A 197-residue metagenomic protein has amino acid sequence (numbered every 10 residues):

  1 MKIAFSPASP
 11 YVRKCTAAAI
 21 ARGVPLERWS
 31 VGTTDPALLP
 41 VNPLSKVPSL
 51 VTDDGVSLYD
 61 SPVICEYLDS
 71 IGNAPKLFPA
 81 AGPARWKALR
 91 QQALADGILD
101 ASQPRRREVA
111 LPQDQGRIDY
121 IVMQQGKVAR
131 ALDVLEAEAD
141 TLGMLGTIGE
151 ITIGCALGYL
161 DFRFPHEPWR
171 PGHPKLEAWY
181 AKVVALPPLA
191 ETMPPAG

Functional and structural regions predicted by a protein language model:
M1-I118: GST-like domain detector, emphasizing the conserved glutathione-binding G-site in the N-terminal thioredoxin-like
C65, D69, L89-Q92, L132 (+2 more regions): Non-transmembrane alpha-helical segments in soluble domains of secreted/periplasmic/extracellular proteins
D69-N73, R107, D161, P165 (+2 more regions): Hydrophobic/aromatic-lined pockets within catalytic cores
A95-A178: GST-like fold's C-terminal all-alpha helical module
T141, T192-G197: Long amphipathic alpha-helical segments
P171-T192: C-terminal end-helix/capping segment
